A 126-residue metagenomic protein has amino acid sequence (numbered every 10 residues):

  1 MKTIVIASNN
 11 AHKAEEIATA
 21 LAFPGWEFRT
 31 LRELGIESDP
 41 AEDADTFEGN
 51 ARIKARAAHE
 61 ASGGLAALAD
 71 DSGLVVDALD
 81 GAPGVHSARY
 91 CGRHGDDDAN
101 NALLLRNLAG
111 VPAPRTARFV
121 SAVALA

Functional and structural regions predicted by a protein language model:
K2-V5, N9-T30, L34-A126: Anionic-ligand binding patches
